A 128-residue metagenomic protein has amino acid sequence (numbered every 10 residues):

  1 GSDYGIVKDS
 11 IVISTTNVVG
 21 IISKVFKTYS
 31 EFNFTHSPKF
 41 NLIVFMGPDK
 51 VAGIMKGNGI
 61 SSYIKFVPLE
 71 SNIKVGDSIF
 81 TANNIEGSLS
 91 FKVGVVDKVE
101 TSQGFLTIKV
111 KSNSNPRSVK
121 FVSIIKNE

Functional and structural regions predicted by a protein language model:
G1-E128: Extracytoplasmic/periplasmic terminal helices and flexible tails
